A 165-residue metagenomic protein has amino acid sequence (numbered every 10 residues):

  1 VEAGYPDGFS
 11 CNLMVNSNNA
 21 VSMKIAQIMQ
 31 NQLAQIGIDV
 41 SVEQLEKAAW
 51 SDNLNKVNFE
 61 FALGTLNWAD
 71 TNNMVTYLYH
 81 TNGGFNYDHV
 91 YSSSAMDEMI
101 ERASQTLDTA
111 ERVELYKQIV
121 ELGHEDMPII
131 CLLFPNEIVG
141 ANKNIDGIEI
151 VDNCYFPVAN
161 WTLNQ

Functional and structural regions predicted by a protein language model:
V1-W68, T109, E137: Ligand/substrate-recognition segments at binding pockets and active sites
Y5-G8, N53-V57, T76-Q105, F134-Q165: Short, solvent-exposed loop/beta-turn-alpha elements that line the ligand-binding surface or hinge of extracytoplasmic
K24-I25, V120-C131: Periplasmic-binding protein-like
V40-V42, S94, E98, A110 (+1 more regions): Acidic/polar-rich alpha-helix caps and helix-coil junctions
T71-V75: Short beta-strand-centered segments that line the small-molecule binding cleft or hinge of alpha/beta clamshell
I100-A103, T109-H124: Short amphipathic alpha-helical coiled-coil/interface segments
